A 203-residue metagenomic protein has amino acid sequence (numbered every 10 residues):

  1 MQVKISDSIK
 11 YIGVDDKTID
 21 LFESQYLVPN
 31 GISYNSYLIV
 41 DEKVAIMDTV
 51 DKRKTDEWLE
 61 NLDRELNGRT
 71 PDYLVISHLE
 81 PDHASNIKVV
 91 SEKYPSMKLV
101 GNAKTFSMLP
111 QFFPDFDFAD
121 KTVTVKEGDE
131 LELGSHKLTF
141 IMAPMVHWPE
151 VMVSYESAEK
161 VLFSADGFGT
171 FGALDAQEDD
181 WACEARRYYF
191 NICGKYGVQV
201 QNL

Functional and structural regions predicted by a protein language model:
Q2-L62, V153-E156, K160-S164: Conserved beta-strand hairpin/beta-sheet module of binuclear metal-dependent hydrolase folds, prominently
K4-D7, V100-V151, Y196-N202: Metallo-beta-lactamase
N30, K52-D56, P81, G194-Q201: Conserved phosphate-coordination/catalytic loops
E42, R53-V100: Active-site metal-binding motif and surrounding structural segment of the metallo-beta-lactamase
E42-K43, T70-P71, P95-S96, F118-D120 (+3 more regions): Short coil/turn connectors at secondary-structure junctions
A45-D48, Y73-I76, T139-F140: Short catalytic-loop micro-motif centered on adjacent basic/acidic residues
L79-A84, F106-L109, H147-W148, G169-G172: Active-site environment of divalent metal-dependent phosphoester hydrolases
K137-L203: Metallo-beta-lactamase
